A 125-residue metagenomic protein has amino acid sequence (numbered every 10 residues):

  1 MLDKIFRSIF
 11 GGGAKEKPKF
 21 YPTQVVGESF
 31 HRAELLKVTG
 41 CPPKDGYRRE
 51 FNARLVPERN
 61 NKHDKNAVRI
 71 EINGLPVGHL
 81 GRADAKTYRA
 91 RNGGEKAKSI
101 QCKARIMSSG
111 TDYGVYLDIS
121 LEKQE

Functional and structural regions predicted by a protein language model:
M1-E125: Conserved active-site motif detector
